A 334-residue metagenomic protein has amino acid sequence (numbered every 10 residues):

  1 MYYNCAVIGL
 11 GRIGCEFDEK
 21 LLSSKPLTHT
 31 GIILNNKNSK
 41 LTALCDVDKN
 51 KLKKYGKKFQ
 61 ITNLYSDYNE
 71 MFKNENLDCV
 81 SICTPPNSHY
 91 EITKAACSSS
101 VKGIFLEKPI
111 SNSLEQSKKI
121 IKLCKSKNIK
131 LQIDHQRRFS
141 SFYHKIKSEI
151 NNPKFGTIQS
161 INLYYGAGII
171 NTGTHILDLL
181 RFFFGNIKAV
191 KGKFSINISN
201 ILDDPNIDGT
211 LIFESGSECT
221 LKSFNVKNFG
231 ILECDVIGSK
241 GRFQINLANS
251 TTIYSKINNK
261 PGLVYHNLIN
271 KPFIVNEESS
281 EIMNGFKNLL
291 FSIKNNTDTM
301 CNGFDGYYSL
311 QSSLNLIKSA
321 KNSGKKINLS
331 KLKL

Functional and structural regions predicted by a protein language model:
M1-F59: N-terminal Rossmann-like dinucleotide-binding module
M1-Y2, I8, S39, C79-I82 (+1 more regions): C-terminal helix-rich "cap/oligomerization" subdomain common to oxidoreductases
S39, K102, K127-K130, S217: Short, well-ordered coil/turn segments that N-cap beta-strands
N50, F59-L123: Beta-loop-alpha module in the N-terminal Rossmann-like domain of NAD(P)-dependent dehydrogenases, especially those
C79, I110-T172, N328: A contiguous active-site-proximal alpha/beta segment in oxidoreductase catalytic domains
F105-L106, L131-I133, I245: Hydrophobic residues in well-ordered beta-strands that form the structural core
T157-D235, F304: Rossmann-like dinucleotide-binding domain that binds NAD(P)(H)
D235-F304, K325-L329: C-terminal glycine/acidic-rich active-site capping loop/insertion
